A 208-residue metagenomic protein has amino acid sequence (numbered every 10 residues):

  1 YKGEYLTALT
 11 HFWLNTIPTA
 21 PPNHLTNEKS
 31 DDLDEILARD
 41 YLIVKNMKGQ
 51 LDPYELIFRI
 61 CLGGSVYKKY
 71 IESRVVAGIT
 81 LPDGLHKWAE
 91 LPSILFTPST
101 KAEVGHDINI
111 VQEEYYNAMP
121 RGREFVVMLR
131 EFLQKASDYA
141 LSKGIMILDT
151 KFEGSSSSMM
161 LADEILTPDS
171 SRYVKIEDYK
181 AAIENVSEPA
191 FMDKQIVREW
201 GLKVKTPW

Functional and structural regions predicted by a protein language model:
Y1-T100, W208: Active-site loop/lid in soluble adenylation, ligation, and acyl-transfer enzymes
Y5, L9, Y54, A118-R121 (+3 more regions): Alpha-helical structural motif
K45-G49, S142-S155: Short, active-site-adjacent segments that bind or coordinate small-molecule cofactors and metal centers
F58, I147-I165: Conserved metal-phosphate-binding beta-hairpin within the catalytic cores of diverse ATP-dependent phosphoryl-transfer
E72-R123, S158-L161, I165-W208: Anionic ligand-binding catalytic core segments
N117-L148: A long amphipathic alpha-helix within ATP-dependent nucleotide-binding catalytic cores
